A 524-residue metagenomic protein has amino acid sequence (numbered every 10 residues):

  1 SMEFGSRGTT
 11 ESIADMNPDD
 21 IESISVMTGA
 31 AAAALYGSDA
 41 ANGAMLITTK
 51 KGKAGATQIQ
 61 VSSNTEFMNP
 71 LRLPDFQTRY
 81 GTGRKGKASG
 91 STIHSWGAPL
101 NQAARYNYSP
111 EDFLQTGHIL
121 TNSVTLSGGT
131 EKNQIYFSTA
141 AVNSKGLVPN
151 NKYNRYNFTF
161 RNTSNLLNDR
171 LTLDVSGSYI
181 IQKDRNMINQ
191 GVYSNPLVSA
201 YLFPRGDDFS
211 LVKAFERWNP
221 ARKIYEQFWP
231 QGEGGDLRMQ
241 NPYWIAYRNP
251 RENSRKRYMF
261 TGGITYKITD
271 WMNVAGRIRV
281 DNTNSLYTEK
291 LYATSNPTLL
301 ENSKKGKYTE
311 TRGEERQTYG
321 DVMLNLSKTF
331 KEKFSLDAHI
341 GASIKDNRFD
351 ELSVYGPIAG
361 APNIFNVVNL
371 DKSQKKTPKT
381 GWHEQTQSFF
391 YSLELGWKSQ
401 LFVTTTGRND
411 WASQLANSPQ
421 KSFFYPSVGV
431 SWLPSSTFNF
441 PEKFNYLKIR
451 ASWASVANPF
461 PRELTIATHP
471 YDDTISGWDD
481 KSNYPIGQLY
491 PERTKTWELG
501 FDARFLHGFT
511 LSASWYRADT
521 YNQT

Functional and structural regions predicted by a protein language model:
M2-T28: Short acidic/polar hinge/loop motifs at secondary-structure boundaries that mediate gating or recognition
P18, Y36-A41, N151-N154, E442-N445: Short, glycine-/polar-rich solvent-exposed loops and beta-turns at beta-strand/coil boundaries
P18-Q60, I119-T121, V142-K145: A beta-strand signature from Gram-negative outer-membrane beta-barrel systems, especially the internal plug domain
A40, G128-K132, A141, S164-N168 (+1 more regions): A generic beta-sheet turn/junction motif
A54-Y106, L147, N151, N157 (+6 more regions): Surface-exposed loop/interface segments of Gram-negative outer-membrane beta-barrel transport/assembly proteins
S427-S431: Outer-membrane beta-barrel "beta-signal"
